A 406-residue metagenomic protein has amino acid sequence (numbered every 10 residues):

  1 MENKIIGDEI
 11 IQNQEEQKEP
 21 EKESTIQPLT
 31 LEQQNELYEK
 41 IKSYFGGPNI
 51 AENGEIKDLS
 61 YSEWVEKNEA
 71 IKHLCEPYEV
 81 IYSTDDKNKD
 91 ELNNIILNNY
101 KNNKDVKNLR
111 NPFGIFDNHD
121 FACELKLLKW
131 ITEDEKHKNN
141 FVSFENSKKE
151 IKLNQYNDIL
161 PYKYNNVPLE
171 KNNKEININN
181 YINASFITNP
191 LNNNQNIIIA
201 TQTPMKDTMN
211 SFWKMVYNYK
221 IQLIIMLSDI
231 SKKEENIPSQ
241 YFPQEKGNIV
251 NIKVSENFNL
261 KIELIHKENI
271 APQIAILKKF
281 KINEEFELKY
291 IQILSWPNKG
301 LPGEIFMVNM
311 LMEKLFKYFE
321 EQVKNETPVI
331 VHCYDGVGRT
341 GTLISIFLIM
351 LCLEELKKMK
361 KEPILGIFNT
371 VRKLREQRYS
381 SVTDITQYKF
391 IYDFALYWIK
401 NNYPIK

Functional and structural regions predicted by a protein language model:
M1-K406: Cys-based phosphatases of the PTP/DUSP/CDC25 superfamily and their flanking regulatory architecture
